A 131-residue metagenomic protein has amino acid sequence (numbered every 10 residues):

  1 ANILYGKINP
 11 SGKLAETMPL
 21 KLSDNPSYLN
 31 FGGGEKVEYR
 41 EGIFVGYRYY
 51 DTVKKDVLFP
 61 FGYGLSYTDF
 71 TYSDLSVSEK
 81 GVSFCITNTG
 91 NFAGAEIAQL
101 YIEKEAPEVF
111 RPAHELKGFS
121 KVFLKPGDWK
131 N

Functional and structural regions predicted by a protein language model:
A1-A95, Y101-E103, P126: Secreted, periplasmic, or luminal enzymes acting at the cell surface/secretory milieu
E96, P107-E108: Surface-exposed turn/loop modules enriched in turn-prone residues
E108-N131: Intrinsically disordered, low-complexity Pro/Gly/Ser/Thr-rich segments with frequent PxxP/GP/PP motifs and embedded
